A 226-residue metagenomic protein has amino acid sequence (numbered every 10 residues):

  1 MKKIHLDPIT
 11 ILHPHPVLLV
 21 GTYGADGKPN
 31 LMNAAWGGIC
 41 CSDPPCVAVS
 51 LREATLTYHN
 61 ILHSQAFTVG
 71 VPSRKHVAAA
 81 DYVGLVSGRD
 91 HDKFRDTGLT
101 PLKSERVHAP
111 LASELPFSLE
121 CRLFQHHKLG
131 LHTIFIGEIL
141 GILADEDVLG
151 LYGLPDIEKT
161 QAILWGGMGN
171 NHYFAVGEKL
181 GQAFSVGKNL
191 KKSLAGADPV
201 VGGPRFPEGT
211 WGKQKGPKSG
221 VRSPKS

Functional and structural regions predicted by a protein language model:
M1-K218, S226: Basic, polyanion-binding surface patches
